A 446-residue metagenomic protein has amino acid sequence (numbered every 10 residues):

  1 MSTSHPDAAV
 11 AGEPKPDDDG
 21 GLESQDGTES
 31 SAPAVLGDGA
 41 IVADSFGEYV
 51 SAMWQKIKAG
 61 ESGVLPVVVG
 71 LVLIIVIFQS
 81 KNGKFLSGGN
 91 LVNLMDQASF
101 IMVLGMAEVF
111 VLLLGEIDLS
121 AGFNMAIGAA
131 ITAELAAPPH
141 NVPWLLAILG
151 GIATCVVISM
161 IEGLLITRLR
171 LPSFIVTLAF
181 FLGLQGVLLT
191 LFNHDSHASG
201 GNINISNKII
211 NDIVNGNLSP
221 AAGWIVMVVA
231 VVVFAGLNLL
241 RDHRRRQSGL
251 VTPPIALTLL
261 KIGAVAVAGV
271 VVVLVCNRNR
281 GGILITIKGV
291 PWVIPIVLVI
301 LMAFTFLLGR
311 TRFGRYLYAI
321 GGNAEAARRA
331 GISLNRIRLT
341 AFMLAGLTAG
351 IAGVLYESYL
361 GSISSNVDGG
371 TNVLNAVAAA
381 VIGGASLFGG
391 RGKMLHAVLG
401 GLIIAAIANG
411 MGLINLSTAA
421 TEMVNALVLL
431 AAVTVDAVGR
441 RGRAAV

Functional and structural regions predicted by a protein language model:
M1-L65, L86, L239-V267, A437-V446: Transmembrane alpha-helical segments of polytopic membrane transport and secretion proteins
K15, G20, G39-V103, P139-L146 (+2 more regions): Membrane-interfacial amphipathic/re-entrant helices at transmembrane-helix boundaries
I74-P139, E162-F174, L189, A326 (+3 more regions): Single transmembrane alpha-helix segments in multi-pass membrane proteins
K81-N93, N193, V275-I294, T305-G309 (+2 more regions): Inter-helical junctions in multi-pass inner-membrane proteins, predominant in energy-converting antiporter-like
E116, F342-G353, E357-M423: Transmembrane alpha-helical segments in multi-pass inner-membrane proteins
H140-F181, L399-G400, I404: Alpha-helical transmembrane segments within multi-pass membrane transporters and channels
L184-L308, S365, A444-V446: Transmembrane helix-bundle core of multi-pass membrane transporters and related energy-transducing complexes
F313-I337: Short cytoplasmic-facing helical segments at TM-TM junctions of multi-pass membrane proteins
